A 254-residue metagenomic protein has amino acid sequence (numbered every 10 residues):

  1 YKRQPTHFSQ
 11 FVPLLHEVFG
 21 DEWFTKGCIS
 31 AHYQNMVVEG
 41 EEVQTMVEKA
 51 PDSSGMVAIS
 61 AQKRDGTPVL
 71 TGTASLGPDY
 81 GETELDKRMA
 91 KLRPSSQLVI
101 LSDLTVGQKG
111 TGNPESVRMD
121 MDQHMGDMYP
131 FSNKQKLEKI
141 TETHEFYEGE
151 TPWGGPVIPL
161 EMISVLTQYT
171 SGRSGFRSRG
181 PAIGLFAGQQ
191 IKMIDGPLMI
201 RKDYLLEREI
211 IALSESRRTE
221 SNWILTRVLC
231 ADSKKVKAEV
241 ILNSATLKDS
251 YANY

Functional and structural regions predicted by a protein language model:
K2-K26, G81-G188, Y251-Y254: Hot-dog-fold acyl-thioester-processing enzymes
T6-K49, S53-M56, E161-I211, W223 (+1 more regions): Hydrophobic beta-strand-centered segment that forms part of the acyl-chain substrate-binding groove
A31, A74, V117-M119, I191 (+1 more regions): Generic detection of short hydrophobic beta-strand segments and adjacent strand-loop junctions
V38-K109, D195-Y254: HotDog/MaoC-like acyl-thioester-processing domains
